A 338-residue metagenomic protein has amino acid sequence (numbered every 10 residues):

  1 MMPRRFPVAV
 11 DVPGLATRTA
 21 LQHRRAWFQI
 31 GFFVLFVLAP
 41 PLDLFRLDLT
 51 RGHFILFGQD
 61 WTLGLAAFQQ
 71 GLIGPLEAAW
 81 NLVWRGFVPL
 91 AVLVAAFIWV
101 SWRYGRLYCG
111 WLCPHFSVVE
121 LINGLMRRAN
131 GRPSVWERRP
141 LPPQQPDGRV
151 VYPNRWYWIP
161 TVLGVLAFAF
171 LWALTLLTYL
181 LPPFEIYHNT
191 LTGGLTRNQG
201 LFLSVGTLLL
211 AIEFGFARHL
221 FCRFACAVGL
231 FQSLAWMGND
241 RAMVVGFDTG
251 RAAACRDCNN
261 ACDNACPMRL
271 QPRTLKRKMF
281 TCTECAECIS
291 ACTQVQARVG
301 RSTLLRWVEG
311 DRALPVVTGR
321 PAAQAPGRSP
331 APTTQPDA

Functional and structural regions predicted by a protein language model:
M1-V244, I289, R306-A338: Membrane-embedded alpha-helical bundles of multi-pass integral membrane proteins
G105-C109, R218-C222, R251, C258 (+3 more regions): Short metal-coordination and nucleic-acid-contact micro-motifs, chiefly zinc-binding Cys/His arrays
V228, C282-C285: Hydrophobic core positions of alpha-helical segments in small-molecule transporters and transporter systems
Q232-F247, R251-D257, N264-T281, S290-R306: Inter-heme linker and motif-flanking segments adjacent to c-type heme-binding CXXCH motifs in c-type cytochromes
